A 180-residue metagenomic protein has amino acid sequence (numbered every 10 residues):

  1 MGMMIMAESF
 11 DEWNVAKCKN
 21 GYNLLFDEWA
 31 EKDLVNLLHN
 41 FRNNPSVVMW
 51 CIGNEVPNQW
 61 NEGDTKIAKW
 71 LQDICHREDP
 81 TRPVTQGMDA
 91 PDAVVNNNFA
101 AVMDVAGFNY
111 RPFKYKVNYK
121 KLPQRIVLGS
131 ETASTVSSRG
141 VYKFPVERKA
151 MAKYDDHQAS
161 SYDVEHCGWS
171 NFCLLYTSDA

Functional and structural regions predicted by a protein language model:
M1-V105, N109-K116, P123-R125, T132-R139: Active-site mouth of glycoside hydrolases
K32, G140-L175: Non-catalytic scaffold segments within catalytic domains of secreted glycoside hydrolases
Y176-A180: Conserved small/polar residues in nucleotide/adenosyl-binding loops
